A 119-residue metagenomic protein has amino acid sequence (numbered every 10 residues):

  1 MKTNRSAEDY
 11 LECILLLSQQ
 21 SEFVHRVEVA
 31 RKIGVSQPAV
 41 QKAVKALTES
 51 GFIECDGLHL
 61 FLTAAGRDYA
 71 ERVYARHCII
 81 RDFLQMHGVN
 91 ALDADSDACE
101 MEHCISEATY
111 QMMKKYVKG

Functional and structural regions predicted by a protein language model:
K2-V35: N-terminal helix-turn-helix DNA-binding core of bacterial DNA-binding proteins
N4, T63, S106: Residue-level signal for threonine
Y10, V29, V40-T48: Basic amphipathic alpha-helical segments that dock to polyanions
P38, L92: Key DNA-contact positions within bacterial/archaeal DNA-binding proteins
T48-L58: A short, conserved structural fragment
L58-R76: Basic, amphipathic "hinge/linker" alpha-helix immediately C-terminal to the N-terminal HTH DNA-binding motif
H77-I79, D95: A generic alpha-helix surface/boundary motif
S96-G119: C-terminal regulatory/oligomerization modules of transcriptional regulators
